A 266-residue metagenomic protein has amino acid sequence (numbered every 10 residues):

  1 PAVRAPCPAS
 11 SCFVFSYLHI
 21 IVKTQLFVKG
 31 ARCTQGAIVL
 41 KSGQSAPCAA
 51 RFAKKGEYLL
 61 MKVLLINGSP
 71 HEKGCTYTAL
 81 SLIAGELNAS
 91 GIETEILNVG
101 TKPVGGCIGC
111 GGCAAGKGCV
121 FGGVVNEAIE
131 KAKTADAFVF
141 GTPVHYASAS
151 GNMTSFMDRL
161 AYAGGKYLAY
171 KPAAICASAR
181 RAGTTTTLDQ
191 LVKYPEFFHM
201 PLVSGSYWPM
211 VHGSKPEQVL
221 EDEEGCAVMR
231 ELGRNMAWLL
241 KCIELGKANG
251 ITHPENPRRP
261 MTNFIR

Functional and structural regions predicted by a protein language model:
P8, F13-L18, L59: Short hydrophobic targeting helices and cationic amphipathic motifs that mediate membrane/organellar targeting
P47, R51-L60: Short, Lys/Arg-enriched N-terminal segments with co-localized hydrophobic residues within the first ~10-30 amino acids
M61, P201-R266: Glycine-rich phosphate/pyrophosphate-binding loop and the adjoining helix
K62-S90: N-terminal beta1-alpha1 ligand-phosphate binding loop
I92-K102: A short beta-strand-loop structural module common to alpha/beta enzyme folds
K102-A132, M261-R266: Cysteine-cluster motifs in flexible loop/terminal segments that predominantly coordinate metals
A115-Y207: Helix-loop-strand module that forms the ligand-binding subsite of alpha/beta enzymes
